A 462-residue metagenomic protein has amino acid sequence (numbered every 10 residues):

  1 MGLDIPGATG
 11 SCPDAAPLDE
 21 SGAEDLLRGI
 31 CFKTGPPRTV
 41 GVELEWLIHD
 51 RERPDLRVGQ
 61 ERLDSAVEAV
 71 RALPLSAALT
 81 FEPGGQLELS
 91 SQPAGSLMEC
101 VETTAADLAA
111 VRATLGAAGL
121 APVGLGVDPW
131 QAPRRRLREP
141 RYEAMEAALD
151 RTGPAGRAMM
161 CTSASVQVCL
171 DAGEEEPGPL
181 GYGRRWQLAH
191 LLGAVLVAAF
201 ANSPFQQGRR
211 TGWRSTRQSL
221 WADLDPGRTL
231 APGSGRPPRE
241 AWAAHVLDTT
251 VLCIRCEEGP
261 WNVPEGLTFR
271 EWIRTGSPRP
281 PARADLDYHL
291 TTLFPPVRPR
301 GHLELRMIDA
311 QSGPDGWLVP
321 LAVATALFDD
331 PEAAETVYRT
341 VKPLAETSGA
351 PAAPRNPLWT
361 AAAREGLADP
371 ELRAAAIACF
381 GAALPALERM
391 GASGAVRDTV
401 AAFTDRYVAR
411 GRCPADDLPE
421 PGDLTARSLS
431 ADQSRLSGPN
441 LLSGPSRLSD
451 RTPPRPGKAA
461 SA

Functional and structural regions predicted by a protein language model:
M1-G156, T162, A201, G301 (+5 more regions): Terminal catalytic/cofactor-binding subdomain
E99, D171-G173, P177-L180, I308-W317: Conserved phosphate-binding loops in nucleotide/dinucleotide-binding enzymes
V123-G153, M159-T162, C169-R298: Loop-rich catalytic cores of soluble enzymes, especially ATP-dependent carboxylate-amine ligases and other
P439-L448: Intrinsically disordered, low-complexity segments used as extracellular stalks/linkers and nuclear/regulatory IDRs
